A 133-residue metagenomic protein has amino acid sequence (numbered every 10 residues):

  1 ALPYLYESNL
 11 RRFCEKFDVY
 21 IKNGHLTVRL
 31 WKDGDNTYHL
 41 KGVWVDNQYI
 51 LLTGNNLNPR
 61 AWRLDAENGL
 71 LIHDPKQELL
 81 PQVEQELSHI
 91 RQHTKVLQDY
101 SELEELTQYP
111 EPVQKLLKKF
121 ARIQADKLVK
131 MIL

Functional and structural regions predicted by a protein language model:
A1-L133: PLD/PLD-like phosphodiesterase catalytic module centered on the HKD motif
